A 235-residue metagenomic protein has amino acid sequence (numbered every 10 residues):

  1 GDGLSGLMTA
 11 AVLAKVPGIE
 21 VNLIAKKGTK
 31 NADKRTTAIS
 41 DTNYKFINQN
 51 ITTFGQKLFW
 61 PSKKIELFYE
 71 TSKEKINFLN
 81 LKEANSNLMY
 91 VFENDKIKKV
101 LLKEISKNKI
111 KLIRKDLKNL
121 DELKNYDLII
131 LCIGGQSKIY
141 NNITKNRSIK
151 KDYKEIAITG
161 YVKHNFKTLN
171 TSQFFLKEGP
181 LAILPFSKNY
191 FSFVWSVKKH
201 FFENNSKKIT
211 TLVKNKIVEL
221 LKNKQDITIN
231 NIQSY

Functional and structural regions predicted by a protein language model:
G1-L4: Glycine-rich Rossmann-fold phosphate-binding loop(s) that bind the pyrophosphate of adenine dinucleotide cofactors
A11-R35: Glycine-rich FAD pyrophosphate-binding loop
E20-N22, E66, K111, S192: A structural signal for isolated positions on well-ordered beta-strands in alpha/beta enzyme cores
A32-Y69: N-terminal FAD cofactor-binding segment of flavoenzymes
K45, W60-K145, I149-I158: Conserved N-terminal helical subregion
S137-G179, N189-F191, V197-K198, V213-I217 (+1 more regions): Central beta-strand plus flanking loop segment that forms part of the substrate or channel wall within the catalytic
L184-K188: A short, hydrophobic, proline-anchored segment that marks a local hinge/packing element in signaling and regulatory
N204-Y235: FAD/FMN-dependent oxidoreductases across multiple families
